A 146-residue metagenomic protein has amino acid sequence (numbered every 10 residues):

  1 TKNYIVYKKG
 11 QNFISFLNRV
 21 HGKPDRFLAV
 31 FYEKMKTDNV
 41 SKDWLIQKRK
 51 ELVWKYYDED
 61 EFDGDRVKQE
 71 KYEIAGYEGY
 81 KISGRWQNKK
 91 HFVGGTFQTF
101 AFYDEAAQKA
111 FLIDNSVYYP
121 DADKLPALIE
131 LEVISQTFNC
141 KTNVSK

Functional and structural regions predicted by a protein language model:
T1-Y7, Q69, K124: Short intrinsically disordered, low-complexity coil segments enriched in acidic
K2, F111-K146: Surface-exposed amphipathic alpha-helical segments
N3-Y57: Secretory pathway targeting signatures of secreted, lumenal, and periplasmic proteins
V6-Y7, K81, F111-D114: Structural recognition of the beta-strand scaffold that forms the well-ordered cores of secreted hydrolase catalytic
F13-I14, K109-F111: Hydrophobic residues embedded in beta-strands of well-ordered beta-sheets
V20-H21, Y32-K36, W86-Q87, S116-D121: Short, flexible beta-strand-to-coil junctions
R26-L28, H91-V93, A122-A127: A short, polar/proline- and glycine-enriched secondary-structure boundary/capping micro-motif
W54-A106: Signature of long, low-cysteine stretches enriched in small and polar/charged residues
